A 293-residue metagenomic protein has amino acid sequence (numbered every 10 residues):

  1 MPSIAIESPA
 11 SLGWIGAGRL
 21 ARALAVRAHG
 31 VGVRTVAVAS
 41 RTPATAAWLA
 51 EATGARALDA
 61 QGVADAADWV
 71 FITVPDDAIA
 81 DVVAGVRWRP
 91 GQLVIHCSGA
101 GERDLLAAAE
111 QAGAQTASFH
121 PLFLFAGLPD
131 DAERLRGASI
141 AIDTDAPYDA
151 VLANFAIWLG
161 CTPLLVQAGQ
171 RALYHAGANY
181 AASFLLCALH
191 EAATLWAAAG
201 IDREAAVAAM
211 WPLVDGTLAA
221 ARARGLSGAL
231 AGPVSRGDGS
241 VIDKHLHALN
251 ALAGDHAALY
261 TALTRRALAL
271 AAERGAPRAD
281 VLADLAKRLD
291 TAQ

Functional and structural regions predicted by a protein language model:
M1-Q61: NAD(P)+-binding Rossmann beta1-loop-alpha1 motif at the extreme N-terminus of oxidoreductases
S8-A10, Q92, A138: Nucleotide donor/acceptor-binding cores
L12-W14, I72, I142: Hydrophobic Val/Ile/Leu positions in short beta-strands of Rossmann-like dinucleotide-binding domains
P43, W48, T53-D130: Rossmann-like NAD(P)(H) cofactor-binding subdomain of soluble oxidoreductases
W48-A52, A109, G113, D130-A223 (+1 more regions): Internal alpha-helical scaffold of NAD(P)-dependent oxidoreductase catalytic cores
A219-P277: Interdomain hinge/lid region at the active-site interface of Rossmann-like NAD(P)-dependent oxidoreductases
A267, A271-Q293: NAD(P)-dependent dehydrogenase/reductase Rossmann-like domain
